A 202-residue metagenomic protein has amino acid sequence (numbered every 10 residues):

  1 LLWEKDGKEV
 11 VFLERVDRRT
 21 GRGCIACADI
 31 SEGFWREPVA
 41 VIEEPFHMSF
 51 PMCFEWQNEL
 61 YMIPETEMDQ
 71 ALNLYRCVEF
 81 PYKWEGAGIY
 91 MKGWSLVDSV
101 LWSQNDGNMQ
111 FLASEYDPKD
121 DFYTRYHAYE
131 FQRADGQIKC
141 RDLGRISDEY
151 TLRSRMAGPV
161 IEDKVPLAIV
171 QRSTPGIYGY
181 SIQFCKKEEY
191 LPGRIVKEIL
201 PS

Functional and structural regions predicted by a protein language model:
L1-S202: Carbohydrate-active catalytic/glycan-binding domains of CAZyme proteins, especially the secreted or lumenal ectodomains
